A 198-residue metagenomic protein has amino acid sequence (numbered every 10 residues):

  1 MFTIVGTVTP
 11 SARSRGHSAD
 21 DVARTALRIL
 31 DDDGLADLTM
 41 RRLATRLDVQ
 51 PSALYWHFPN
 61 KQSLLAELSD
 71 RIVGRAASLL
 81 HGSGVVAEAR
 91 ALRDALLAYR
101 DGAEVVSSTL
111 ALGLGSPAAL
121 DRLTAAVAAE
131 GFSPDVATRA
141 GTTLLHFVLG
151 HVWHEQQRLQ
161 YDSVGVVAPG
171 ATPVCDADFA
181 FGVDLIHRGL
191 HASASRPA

Functional and structural regions predicted by a protein language model:
M1-R42, R46-D48, P59-A66: Basic, helix-initiating cap at the start of DNA-binding domains
M1-T9, Q157-A198: C-terminal peripheral helix-coil segments that are non-catalytic and often amphipathic
D20-R28, D32-D33, R46, S63-L80 (+3 more regions): Alpha-helical structural segments
Q50-A53: Key DNA-contact positions within bacterial/archaeal DNA-binding proteins
S63-A95, P173-P197: N-terminal hydrophobic signal/anchor transmembrane helix of membrane proteins
L64, L68, E88, D101-G102 (+5 more regions): Residue-level detector of well-ordered alpha-helical segments, enriched for hydrophobic/aromatic packing positions
A77-S116, G141-L144: Hydrophobic alpha-helical connector segments
P117-V167, L190-A198: Hydrophobic alpha-helical bundle segments that form small-molecule/ligand-binding pockets
